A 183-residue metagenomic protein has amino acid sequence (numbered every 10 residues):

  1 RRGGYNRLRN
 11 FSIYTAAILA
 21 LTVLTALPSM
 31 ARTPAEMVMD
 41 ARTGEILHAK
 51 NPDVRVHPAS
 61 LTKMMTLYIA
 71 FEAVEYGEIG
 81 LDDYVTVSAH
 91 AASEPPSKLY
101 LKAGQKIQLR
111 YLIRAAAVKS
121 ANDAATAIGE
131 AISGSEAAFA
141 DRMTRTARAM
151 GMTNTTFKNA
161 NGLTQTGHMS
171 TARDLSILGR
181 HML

Functional and structural regions predicted by a protein language model:
R2-A16: Bacterial N-terminal signal peptides that target proteins for export
Y14-L24: Bacterial N-terminal signal peptides
V23-R173, I177-L183: Active-site-adjacent loops and short helices of periplasmic peptidoglycan-processing enzymes
